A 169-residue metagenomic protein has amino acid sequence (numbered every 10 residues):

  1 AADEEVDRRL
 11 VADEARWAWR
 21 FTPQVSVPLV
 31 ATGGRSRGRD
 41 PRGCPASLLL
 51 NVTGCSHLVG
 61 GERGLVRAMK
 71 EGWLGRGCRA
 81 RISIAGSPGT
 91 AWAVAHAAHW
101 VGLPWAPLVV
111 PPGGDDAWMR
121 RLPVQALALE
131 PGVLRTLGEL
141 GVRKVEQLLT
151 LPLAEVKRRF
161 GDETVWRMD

Functional and structural regions predicted by a protein language model:
A1-D169: Gly/Gly-Pro- and Ser/Thr-rich, intrinsically disordered tail segments characteristic of DNA damage-repair and tolerance
